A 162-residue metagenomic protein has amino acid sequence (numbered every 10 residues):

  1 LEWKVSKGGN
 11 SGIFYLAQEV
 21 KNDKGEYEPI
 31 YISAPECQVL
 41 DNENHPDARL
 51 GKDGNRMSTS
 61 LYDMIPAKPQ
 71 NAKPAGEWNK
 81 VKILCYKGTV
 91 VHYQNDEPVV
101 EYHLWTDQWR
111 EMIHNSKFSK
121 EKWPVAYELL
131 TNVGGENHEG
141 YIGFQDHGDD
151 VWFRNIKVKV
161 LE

Functional and structural regions predicted by a protein language model:
E2-E162: Carbohydrate-interacting regions of secretory-pathway proteins
